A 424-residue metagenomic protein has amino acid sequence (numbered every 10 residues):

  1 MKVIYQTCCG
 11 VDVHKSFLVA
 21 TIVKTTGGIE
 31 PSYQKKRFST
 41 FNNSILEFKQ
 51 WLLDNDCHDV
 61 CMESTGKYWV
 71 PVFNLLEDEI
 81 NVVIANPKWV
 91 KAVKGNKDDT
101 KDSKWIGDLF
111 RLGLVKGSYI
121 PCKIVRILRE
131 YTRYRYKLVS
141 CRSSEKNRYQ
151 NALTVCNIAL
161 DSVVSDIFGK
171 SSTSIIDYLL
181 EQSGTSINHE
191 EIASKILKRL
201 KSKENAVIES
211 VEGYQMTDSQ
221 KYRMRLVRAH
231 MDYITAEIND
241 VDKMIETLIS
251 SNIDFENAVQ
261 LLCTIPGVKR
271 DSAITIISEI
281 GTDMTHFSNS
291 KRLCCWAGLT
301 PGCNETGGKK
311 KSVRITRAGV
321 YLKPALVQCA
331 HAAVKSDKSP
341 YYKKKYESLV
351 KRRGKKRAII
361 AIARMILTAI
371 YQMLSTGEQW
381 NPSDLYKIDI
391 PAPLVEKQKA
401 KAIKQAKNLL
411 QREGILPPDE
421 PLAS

Functional and structural regions predicted by a protein language model:
M1-S424: A detector of single, family-specific signature residues that are central to catalytic or substrate-handling motifs
